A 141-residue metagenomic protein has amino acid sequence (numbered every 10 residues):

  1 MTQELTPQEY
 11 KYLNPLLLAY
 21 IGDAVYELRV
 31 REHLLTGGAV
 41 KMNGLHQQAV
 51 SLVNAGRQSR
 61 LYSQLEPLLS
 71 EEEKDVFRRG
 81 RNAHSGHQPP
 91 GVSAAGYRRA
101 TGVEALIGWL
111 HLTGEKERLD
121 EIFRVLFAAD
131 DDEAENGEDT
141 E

Functional and structural regions predicted by a protein language model:
M1-E141: Double-stranded RNA-binding/processing signature
